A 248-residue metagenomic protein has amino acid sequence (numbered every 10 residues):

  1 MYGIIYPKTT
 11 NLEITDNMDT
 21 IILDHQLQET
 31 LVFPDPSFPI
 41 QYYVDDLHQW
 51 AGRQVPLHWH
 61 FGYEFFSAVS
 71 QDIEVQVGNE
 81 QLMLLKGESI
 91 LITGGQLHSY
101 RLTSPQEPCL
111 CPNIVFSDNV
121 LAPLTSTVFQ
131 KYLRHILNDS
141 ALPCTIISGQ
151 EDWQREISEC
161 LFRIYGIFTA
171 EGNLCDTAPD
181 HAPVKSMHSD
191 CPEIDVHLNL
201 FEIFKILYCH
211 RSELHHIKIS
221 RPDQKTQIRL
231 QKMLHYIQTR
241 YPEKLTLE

Functional and structural regions predicted by a protein language model:
M1-L91, G95-Q96, Q130-K131, A141 (+1 more regions): Generic protein-terminus/edge-of-domain signal
L57, L82, P105-Q106, Q224: A short beta-turn/loop motif at secondary-structure boundaries
G78-N79, L102-S104, C191: Short, solvent-exposed loop/turn segments at secondary-structure boundaries
G95-N119, T127-V128: Ligand-binding loop in jelly-roll beta-barrel domains
D118, L161, L200: Short amphipathic alpha-helical/adjacent loop interface patches that line ligand and macromolecule-binding sites
D118-L142: Double-stranded beta-helix
P143-R155, Y165-E248: Short, Lys/Arg-enriched, Trp-marked, Pro/Gly-tolerant hinge/linker segments that flank
